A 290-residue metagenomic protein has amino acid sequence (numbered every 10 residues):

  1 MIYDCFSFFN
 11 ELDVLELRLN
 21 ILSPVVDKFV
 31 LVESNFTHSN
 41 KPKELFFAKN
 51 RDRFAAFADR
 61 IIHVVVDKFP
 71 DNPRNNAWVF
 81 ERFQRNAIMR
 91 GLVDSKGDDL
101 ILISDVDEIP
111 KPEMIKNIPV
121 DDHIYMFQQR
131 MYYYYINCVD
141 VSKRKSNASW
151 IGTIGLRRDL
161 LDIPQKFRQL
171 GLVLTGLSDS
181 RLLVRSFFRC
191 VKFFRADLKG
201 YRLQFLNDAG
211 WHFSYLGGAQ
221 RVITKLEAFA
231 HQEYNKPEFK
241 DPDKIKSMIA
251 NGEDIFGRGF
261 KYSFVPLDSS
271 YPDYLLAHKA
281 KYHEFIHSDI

Functional and structural regions predicted by a protein language model:
M1-P24, H231-Y234, V265, S269-I290: N-proximal low-complexity "stem/linker" segments adjacent to membrane-targeting elements
M1-Y3, K28, L100: Structural motif
D4-F9, V32-E33, I103-V106, F127-R130: Short His-Asn-centered micro-motif
E11-P24, K28-L31, H38-K49: Short, well-formed alpha-helical segments that are part of the catalytic scaffolds of diverse glycosyltransferases
V26, A58, D98, D121-D122: Short, well-ordered alpha-helix to beta-strand connector turns
F36-I103, K111-K116: Active-site-proximal specificity loops/subdomain of glycosyltransferases
E108-N235: Conserved catalytic core of nucleotide-sugar-dependent glycosyltransferases
F194, D208, E238-D243, R258-F260: Plant-skewed but cross-kingdom recognition/interaction modules and surfaces
